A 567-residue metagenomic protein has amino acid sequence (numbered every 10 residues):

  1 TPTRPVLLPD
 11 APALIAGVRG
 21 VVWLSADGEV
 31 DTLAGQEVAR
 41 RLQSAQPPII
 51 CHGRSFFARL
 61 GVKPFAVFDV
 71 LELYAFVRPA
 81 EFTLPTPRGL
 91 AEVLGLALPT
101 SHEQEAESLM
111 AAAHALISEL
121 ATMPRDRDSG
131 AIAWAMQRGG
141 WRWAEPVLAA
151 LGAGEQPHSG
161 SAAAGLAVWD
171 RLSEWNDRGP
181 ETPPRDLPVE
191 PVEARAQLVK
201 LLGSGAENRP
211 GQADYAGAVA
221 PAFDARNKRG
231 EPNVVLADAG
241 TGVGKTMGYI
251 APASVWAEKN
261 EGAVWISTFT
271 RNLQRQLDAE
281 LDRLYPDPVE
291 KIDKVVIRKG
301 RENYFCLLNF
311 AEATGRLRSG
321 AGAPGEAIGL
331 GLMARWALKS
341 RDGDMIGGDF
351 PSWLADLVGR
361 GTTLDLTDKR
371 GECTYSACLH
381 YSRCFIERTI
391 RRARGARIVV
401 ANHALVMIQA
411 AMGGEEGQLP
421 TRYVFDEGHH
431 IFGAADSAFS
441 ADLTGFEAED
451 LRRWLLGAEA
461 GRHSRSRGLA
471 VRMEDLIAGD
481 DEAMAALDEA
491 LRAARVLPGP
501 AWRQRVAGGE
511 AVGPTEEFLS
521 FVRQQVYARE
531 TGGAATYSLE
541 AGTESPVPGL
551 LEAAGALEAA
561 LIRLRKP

Functional and structural regions predicted by a protein language model:
P9-L120: Conserved DEDDh/DEDDy metal-dependent 3′-5′ exonuclease domain
E72-L73, H102-R185: N-terminal accessory nucleic-acid engagement/regulatory domains that precede and modulate ATP-driven motor cores
P184-A237: Conserved pre-motif I regulatory segment
P184-L198, G262-A263, T268-R397, L456 (+1 more regions): A substrate-engagement module of RecA-like helicase motors
A220-D224, T246-N260, L281-L284: Walker A/P-loop NTP-binding motif
A237-Y249: Glycine-rich P-loop/Walker A and Walker A-like loops and their local beta1-loop-alpha1 context in P-loop NTPases
H380-I390, A401-L419: Conserved RecA-like ASCE ATPase "motif II neighborhood" in helicase/translocase motors
Q418-F439: SF2 helicase catalytic motif II
